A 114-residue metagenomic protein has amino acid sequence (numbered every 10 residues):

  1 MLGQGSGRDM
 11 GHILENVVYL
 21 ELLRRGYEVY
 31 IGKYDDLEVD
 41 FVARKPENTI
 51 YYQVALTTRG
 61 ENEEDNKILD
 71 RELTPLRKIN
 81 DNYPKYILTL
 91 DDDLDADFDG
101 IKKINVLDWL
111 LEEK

Functional and structural regions predicted by a protein language model:
M1-K114: A cross-kingdom feature that marks ATP-driven nucleic-acid transaction machinery
